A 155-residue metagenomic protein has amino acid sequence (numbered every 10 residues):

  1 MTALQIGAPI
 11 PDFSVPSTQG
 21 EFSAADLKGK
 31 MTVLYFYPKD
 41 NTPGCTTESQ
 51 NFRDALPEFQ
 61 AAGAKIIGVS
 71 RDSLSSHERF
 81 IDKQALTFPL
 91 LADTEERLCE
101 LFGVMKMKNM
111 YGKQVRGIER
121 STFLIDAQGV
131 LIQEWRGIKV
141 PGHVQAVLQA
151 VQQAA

Functional and structural regions predicted by a protein language model:
M1-A155: Chalcogenol-based redox active-site neighborhoods
